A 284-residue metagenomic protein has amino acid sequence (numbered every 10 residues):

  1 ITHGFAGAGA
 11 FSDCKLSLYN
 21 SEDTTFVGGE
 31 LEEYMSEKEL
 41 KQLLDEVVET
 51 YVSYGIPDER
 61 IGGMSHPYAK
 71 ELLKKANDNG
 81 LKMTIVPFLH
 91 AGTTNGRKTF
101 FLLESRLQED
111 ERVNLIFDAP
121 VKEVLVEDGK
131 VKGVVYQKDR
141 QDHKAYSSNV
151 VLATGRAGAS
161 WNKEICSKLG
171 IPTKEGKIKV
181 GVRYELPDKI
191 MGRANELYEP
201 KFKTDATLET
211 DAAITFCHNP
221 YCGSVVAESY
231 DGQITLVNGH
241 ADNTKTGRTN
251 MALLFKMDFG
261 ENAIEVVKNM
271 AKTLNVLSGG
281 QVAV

Functional and structural regions predicted by a protein language model:
I1-E32, G62-V284: Residues forming the flavin
Y34-M35, E39, L43-Y54: Conserved catalytic/binding loops enriched for acidic/polar residues
G55-I61: Cleavable N-terminal targeting peptides that direct proteins into the secretory/outer-membrane pathway or into
